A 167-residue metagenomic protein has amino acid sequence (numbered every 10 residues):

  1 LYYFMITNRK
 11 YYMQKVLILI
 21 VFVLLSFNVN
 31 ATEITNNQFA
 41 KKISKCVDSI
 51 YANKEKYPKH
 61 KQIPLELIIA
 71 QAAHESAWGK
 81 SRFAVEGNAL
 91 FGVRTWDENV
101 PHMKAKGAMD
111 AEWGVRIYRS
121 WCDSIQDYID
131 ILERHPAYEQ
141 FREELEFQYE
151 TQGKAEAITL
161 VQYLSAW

Functional and structural regions predicted by a protein language model:
Y2-F4: Hydrophobic alpha-helical signal peptides and transmembrane signal-/tail-anchor segments that drive secretory-pathway
I6-V16: Positively charged n-region of N-terminal signal peptides that target proteins for export
V16-L25: Sec-dependent N-terminal signal peptides
N30-I69, H74-W167: Catalytic cores of secreted/periplasmic lytic hydrolases that degrade extracellular macromolecules
